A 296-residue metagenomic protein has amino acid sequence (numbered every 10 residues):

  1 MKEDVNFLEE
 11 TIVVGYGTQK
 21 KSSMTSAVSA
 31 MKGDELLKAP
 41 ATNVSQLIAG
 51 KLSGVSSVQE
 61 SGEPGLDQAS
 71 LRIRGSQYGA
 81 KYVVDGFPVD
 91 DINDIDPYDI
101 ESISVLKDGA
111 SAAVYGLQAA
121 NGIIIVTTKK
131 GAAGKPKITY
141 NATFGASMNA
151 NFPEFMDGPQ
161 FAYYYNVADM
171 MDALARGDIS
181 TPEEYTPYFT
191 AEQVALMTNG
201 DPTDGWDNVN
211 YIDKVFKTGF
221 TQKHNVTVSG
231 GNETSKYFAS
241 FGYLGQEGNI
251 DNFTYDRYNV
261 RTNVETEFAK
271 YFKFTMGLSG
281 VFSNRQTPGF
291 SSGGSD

Functional and structural regions predicted by a protein language model:
M1-R261, T266-S283, S292-S295: Short, small/polar-rich motifs associated with maturation and membrane association, primarily at protein termini
